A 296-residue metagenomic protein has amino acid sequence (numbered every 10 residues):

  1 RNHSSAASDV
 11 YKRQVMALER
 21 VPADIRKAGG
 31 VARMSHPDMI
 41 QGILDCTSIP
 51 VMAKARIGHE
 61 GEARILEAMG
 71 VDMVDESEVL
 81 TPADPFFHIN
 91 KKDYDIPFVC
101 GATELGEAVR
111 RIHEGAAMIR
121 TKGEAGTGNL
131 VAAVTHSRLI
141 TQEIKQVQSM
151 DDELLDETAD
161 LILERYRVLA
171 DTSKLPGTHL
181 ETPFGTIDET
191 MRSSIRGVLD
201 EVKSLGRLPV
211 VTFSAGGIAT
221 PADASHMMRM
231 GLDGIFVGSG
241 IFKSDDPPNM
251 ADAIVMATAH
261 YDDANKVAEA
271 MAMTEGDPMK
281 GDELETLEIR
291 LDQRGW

Functional and structural regions predicted by a protein language model:
R1-A7, Y11: Single conserved hydrophobic/aromatic residue that forms the stacking wall/gate of nucleotide- or nucleobase-binding
D9, E67-G70, I112-H113, M228-R229: Non-catalytic positions within long, well-ordered alpha-helices that form the structural scaffold/packing of enzyme
V10, V267-A272, G276, T286-W296: Active-site loops and adjacent core secondary-structure elements that bind or stabilize anionic groups
K12-H36, E76-H88, T121-V131, S239-D246: Glycine-rich, proline-tolerant flexible connector loops at the mouths of alpha/beta enzymes
K12-R13, T47-V51, V71-D72, Y94-I96 (+3 more regions): Short, well-ordered coil/turn segments that N-cap beta-strands
R20-P22, V51, A55-H59, E78-L80 (+4 more regions): Active-site-proximal loop/turn and secondary-structure-junction residues that shape catalytic pockets, frequently
R26-A55, E78-V79, P85-T103, V134-S214 (+1 more regions): Alpha-helix-loop-beta-strand connector modules within alpha/beta enzyme cores
Q41, R64, V109-R110, V131 (+2 more regions): Alpha-helical segments flanking ligand/cofactor-binding loops in enzyme cores
